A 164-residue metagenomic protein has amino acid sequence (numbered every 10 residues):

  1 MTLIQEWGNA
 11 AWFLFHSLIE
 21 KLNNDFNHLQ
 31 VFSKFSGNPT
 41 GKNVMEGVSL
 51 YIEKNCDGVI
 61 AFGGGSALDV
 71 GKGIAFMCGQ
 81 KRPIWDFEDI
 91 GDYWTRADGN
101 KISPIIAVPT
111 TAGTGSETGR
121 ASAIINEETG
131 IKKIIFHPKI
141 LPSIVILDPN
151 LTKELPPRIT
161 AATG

Functional and structural regions predicted by a protein language model:
M1-G58: ATP/NTP phosphate-donor binding region
N9, F13, S17, P39-K42 (+4 more regions): Conserved active-site and cofactor/substrate-binding residues in soluble primary-metabolism enzymes
F35-P39, S66, I74-C78, G91 (+2 more regions): Acidic, glycine-rich active-site loops and adjacent beta-strand->loop/helix elements that engage anionic groups
E46-V48, A67-K81, T118-G119: Short Gly/Thr/Asp-enriched flexible loops that form oxyanion-binding sites at enzyme active sites
N55, G63, P109: Conserved functional loop/turn residues at catalytic and ligand-binding sites
G58-A61, K132-I134: Charged, glycine-enriched surface loops/patches that mediate electrostatic binding to polyanionic ligands
V59-D69: Glycine-rich phosphate-binding loop
K81-G164: A glycine/threonine-rich phosphate-anchoring loop and its flanking beta-alpha core in nucleotide/phosphate-binding
